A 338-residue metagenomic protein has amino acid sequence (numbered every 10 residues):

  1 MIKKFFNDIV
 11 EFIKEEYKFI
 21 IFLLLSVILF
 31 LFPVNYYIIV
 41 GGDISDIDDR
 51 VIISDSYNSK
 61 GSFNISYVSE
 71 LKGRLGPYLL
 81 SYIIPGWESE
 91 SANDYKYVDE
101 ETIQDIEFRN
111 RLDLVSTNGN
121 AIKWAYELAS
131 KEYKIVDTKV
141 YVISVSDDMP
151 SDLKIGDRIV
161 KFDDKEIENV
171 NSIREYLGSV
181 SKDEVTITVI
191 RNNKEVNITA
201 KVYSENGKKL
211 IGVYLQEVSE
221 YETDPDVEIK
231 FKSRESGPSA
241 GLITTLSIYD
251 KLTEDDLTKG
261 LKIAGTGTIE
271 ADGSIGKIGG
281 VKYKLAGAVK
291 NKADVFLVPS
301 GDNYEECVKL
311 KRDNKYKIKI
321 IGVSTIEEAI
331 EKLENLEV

Functional and structural regions predicted by a protein language model:
M1-K14: N-terminal Lys/Arg-rich, disordered targeting/topogenic segments
Y17-N35: Hydrophobic membrane-insertion alpha-helices, especially the h-region of bacterial N-terminal signal peptides
I103-S116, S144-V145, V160-D163, E228-P238 (+2 more regions): Second-shell loop/turn segments in exported
S116, I122-K161, K165-E168, S274-G279 (+1 more regions): PDZ/PDZ-like domain segments forming the peptide/carboxylate-binding groove, activating on the N-terminal beta-strands
D147-R158, E175-S181, V289-N291: A short glycine-leucine-enriched loop at secondary-structure breakpoints that most characteristically corresponds
E175-L215, R312-E328, K332-N335: PDZ-domain C-terminal substructure recognizer with occasional recognition of PDZ-binding tails
I190-S247: C-terminal, low-ordered peptide segments at domain boundaries
K251, D272-Y304: Glycine- and Gly-Pro-enriched alpha-helical subdomains that act as flexible, kink-prone "lid/hinge" or packing modules
